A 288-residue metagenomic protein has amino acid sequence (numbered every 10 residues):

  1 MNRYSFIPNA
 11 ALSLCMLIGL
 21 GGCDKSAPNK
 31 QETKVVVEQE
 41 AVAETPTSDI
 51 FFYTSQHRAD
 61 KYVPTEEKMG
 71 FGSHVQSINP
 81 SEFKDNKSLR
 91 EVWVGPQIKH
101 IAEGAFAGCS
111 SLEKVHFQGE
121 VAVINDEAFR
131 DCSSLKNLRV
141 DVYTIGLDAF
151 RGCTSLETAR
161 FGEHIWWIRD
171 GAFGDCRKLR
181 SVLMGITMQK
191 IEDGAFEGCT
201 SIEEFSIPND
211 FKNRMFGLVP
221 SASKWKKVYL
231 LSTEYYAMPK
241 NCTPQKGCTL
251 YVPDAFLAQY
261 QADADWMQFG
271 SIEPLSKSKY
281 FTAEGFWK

Functional and structural regions predicted by a protein language model:
M1-A11: Bacterial N-terminal signal peptides that target proteins for export
I18-G22: C-terminal motif of bacterial Sec signal peptides marking the signal peptidase cleavage site
C23-Q31: Bacterial lipoprotein signal-peptidase II cleavage site
Q31-F51: Post-signal peptide N-terminal segment of mature Sec-exported envelope proteins
P46-Y53, K61-S77, N86-H100, S110-V123 (+7 more regions): Structural signature of tandem-repeat unit edges
D263-Q268: Helix-loop-beta element that forms the nucleotide-linked donor phosphate-binding surface in glycosyltransferases
E273, S278-W287: Short, low-complexity, Pro/Ser/Thr/Gly-rich segments in the mature regions of secreted, periplasmic
